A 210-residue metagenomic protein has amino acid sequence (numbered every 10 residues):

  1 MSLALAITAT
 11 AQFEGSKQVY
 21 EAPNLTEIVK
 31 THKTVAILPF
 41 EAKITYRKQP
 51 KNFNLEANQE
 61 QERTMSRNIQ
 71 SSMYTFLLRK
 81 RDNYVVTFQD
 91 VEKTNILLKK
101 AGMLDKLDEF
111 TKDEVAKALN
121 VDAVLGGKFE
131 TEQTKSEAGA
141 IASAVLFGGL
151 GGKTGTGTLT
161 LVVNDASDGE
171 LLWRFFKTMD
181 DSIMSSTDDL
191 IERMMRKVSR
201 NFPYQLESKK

Functional and structural regions predicted by a protein language model:
M1-S16: Bacterial Sec-dependent N-terminal signal peptides
L3-L5, V121, V163: N-terminal hydrophobic or amphipathic segments with adjacent small-residue motifs that include Sec signal peptides
Q12-Q18, M65-R67, G102-K106, A140-A142: A short linear-motif detector with a strong N-terminal bias
Q12-Y46, R81, A118, F129-A140 (+1 more regions): C-terminal/domain-edge helix-coil "capping" segments
F40-K128, A166-K177, K197, N201: N-terminal segment of the mature soluble domain
N52, G139-V145: "Short basic amphipathic alpha-helical interaction patches in structured regions
K112-E114, V145-L150: Short, P/G- and charge-enriched loop/turn segments at secondary-structure junctions
